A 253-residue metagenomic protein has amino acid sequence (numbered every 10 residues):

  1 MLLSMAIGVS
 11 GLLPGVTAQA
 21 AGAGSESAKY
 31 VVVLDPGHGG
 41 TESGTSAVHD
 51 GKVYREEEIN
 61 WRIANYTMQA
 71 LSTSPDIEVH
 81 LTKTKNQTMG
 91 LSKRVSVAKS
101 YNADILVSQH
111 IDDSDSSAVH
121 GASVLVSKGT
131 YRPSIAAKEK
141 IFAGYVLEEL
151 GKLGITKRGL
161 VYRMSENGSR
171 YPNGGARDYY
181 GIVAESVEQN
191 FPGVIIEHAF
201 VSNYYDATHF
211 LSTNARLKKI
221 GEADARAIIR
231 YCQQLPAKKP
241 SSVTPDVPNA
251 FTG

Functional and structural regions predicted by a protein language model:
M1-T17: Sec-dependent N-terminal signal peptides of Gram-positive bacterial secreted proteins and lipoproteins
L3, K29-V32, K219: A residue-level detector for conformationally permissive "hinge/kink" positions
G15-V32: N-terminal pre-catalytic segment of deacetylase/amide-hydrolase enzymes
G22-G24, E58-G253: Active-site-proximal helix/loop segments of hydrolytic enzymes
K29-V53: Short glycine-rich His-centered loop
